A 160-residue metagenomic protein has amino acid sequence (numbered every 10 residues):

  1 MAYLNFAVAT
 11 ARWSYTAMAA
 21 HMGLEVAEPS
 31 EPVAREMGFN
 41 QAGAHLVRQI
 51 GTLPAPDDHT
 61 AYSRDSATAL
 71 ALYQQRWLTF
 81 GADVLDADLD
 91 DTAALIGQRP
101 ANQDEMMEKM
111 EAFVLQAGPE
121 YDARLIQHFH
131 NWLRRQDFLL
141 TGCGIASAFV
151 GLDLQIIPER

Functional and structural regions predicted by a protein language model:
M1-E28: Helix-rich C-terminal or lid/interface subdomains of diverse kinases
A19-G51: Charged, amphipathic alpha-helical linkers/stalks
Q41-A44, R48-A69, Q74-R160: C-terminal amphipathic alpha-helical interaction region
